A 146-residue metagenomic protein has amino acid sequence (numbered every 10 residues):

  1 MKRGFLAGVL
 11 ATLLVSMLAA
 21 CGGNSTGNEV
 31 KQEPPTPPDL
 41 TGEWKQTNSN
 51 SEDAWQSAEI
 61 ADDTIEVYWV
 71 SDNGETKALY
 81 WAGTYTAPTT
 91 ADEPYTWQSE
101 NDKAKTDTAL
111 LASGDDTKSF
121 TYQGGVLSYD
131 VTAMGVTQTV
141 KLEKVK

Functional and structural regions predicted by a protein language model:
M1-G8: Bacterial N-terminal signal peptides that target proteins for export
M17-A20: C-terminal motif of bacterial Sec signal peptides marking the signal peptidase cleavage site
G22-S25: Bacterial signal peptide processing site
N28-K45, T89-T90, P94-Y95: N-terminal helix-cap/turn-to-beta initiation motif at the start of protein domains
D39-G74, T84: Extracytoplasmic/periplasm-facing segments of secreted or lipoprotein envelope proteins
L40-T41, S57-E66, T89-A91, F120-L127 (+1 more regions): Short, solvent-exposed coil/turn segments at beta-strand boundaries
S49-N50, A54, D72-V126, A133: Contiguous, well-ordered beta-strand patches that form the walls/edges of small beta-barrel/beta-sandwich domains
V136-K146: Short, low-complexity, Pro/Ser/Thr/Gly-rich segments in the mature regions of secreted, periplasmic
